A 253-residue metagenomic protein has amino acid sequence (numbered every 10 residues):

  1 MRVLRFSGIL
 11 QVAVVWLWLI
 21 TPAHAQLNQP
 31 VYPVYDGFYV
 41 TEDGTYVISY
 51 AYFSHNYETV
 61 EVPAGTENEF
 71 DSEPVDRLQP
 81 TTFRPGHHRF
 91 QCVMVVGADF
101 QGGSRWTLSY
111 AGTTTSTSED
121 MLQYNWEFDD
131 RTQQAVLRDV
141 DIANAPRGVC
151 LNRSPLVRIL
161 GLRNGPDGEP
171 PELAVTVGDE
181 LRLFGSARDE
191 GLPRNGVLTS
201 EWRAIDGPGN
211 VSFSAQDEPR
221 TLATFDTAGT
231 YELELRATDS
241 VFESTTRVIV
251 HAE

Functional and structural regions predicted by a protein language model:
V31, E127-Q134, R138-D167, P171: Proline-centered linker/hinge motifs at extracellular inter-domain junctions
Y39-E42, L173-L181: Short, solvent-exposed loop/linker segments at the N-terminal edge of repeated beta-sheet extracellular domains
V40, A98, A223-T227: Residue-level recognition of secondary-structure-to-loop junctions
Y52-N56, A187-P193, D206, D239: Extracellular acidic, Ser/Thr/Pro-rich low-complexity tracts
P80, D167-P171, L192-V197, R203-R220: Low-complexity "stalk/linker" and mucin-like segments enriched in Ser/Thr/Pro/Ala/Gly
T113-T114, S240-T245: Short, exposed coil/turn segments at beta-strand boundaries within extracellular/luminal domains
S244-A252: C-terminal edge beta-strand
